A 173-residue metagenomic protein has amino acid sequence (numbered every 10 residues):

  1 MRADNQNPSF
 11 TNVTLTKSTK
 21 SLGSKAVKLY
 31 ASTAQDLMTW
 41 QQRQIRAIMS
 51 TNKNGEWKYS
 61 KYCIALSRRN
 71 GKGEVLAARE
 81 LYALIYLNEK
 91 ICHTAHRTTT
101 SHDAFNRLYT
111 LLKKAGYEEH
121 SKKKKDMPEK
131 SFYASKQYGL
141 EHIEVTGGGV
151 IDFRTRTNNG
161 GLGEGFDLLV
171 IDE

Functional and structural regions predicted by a protein language model:
M1-E173: Phosphate/NTP-binding elements of NTP-utilizing enzymes
